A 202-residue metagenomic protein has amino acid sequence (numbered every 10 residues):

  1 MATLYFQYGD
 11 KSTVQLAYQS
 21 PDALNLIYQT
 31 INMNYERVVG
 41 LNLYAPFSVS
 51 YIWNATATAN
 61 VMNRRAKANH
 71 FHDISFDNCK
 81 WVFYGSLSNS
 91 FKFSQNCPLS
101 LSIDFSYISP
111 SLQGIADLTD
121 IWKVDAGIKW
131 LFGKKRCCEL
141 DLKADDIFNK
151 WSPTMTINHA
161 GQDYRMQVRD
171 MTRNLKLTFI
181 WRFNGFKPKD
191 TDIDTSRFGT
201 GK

Functional and structural regions predicted by a protein language model:
M1-T58, D73-S75: Outer membrane beta-barrel strand-and-loop segments of large Gram-negative receptors, especially TonB-dependent
M1-Y5, L16-Y18, T58-A59, F71-D73 (+4 more regions): Composition- and surface-driven signal marking solvent-exposed, interaction-prone regions in large proteins
F6-D10, Y35-L41, V61-N63, W81-G85 (+2 more regions): Transmembrane beta-barrel architecture of outer-membrane proteins
Y8, F47-V49, N63, F93 (+2 more regions): Beta-strand elements of well-folded, non-transmembrane domains
S12-V14, A66, W151-P153: Short acidic/His/Gly/Ser-rich catalytic and metal-binding motifs that mark active-site loops of diverse hydrolases
D22-Q29, V38, K67-D73, I108-S111 (+1 more regions): Extracytoplasmic loops and strand-loop junctions of Gram-negative outer membrane beta-barrel proteins
N54-A55, A66, P98: Intrinsically disordered or highly flexible coil/loop and linker segments, enriched in small and charged/polar residues
N78-K202: Conserved C-terminal beta-signal and adjacent last beta-strands/turns of outer-membrane beta-barrel proteins
